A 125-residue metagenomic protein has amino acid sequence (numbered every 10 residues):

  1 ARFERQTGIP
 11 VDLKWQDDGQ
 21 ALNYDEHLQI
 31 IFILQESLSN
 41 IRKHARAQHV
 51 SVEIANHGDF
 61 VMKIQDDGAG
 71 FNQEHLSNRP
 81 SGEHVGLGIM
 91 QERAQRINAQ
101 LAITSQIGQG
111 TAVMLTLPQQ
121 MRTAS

Functional and structural regions predicted by a protein language model:
A1-S125: Coiled-coil dimerization/phosphotransfer module
